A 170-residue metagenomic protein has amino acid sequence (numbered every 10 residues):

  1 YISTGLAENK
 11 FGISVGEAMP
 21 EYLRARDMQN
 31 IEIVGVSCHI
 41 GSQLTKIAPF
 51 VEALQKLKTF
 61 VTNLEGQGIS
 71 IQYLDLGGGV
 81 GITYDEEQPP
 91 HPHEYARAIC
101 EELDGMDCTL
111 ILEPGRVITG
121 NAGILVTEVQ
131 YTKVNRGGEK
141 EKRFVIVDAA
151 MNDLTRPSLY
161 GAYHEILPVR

Functional and structural regions predicted by a protein language model:
Y1-Y73, I82, E87, A98 (+3 more regions): Active-site-proximal beta-alpha core segment in soluble small-molecule metabolic enzymes
G41-K46, V80-Y84, V117-N121, D153-T155: Flexible loop/turn segments at secondary-structure boundaries
P49-A53, Q88-H91, Y95, A122-L125 (+1 more regions): Residues at alpha-helix caps and immediate loop-helix transition turns in enzyme cores, especially N- and C-cap
P92-D104: Glycine-rich and small/hydrophobic secondary-structure elements
A98, D107-R170: Charged (often Lys/Glu-rich) extended helix/loop segments that serve as interaction or gating elements
